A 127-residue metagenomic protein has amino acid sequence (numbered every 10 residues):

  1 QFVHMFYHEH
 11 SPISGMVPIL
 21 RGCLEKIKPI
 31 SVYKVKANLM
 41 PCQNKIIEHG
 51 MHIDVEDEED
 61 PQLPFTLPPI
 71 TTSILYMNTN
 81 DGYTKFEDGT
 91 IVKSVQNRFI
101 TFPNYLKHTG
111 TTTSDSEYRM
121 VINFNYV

Functional and structural regions predicted by a protein language model:
Q1-S31, K36, K45-E48: Non-heme Fe(II)/2-oxoglutarate
V35, T71, R98, M120: Residue-level detector of short, conserved catalytic/binding motifs and their immediate flanks
K45-M51, E56-P61, P68-I70, Y76-V95: A short beta-strand-loop-beta hairpin characteristic of the jelly-roll/cupin
G50-M51, K107-D115: Short beta-strand His + acidic residue motifs that chelate non-heme Fe in jelly-roll/DSBH and cupin folds
P64-P69, S114-Y118: A generic structural micro-feature
S73-I74, S116-V127: A short hydrophobic beta-strand segment most commonly corresponding to one strand of the jelly-roll/cupin
V92-H108: Conserved metal-binding segment of the jelly-roll/cupin
